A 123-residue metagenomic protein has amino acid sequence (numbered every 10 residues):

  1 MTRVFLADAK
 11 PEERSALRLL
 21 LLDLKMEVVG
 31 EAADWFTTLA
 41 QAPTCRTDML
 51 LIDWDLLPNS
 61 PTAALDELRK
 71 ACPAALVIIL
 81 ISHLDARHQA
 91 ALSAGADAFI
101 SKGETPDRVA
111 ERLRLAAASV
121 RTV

Functional and structural regions predicted by a protein language model:
P11-G30: Two-component/phosphorelay signaling modules centered on CheY-like receiver
A33-M49: Acidic, metal-coordinating helix/loop segments flanking the phosphotransfer/catalytic sites of two-component signaling
P43-C45, L68-A74, A94: Conserved phosphotransfer cores of two-component systems
L50, V77, F99-I100: Two-component signal transduction core modules
L51-L68, L84: Conserved phosphotransfer microenvironments
A74-A86: A short, hydrophobic beta-strand element within the central beta-sheet of small alpha/beta folds
H83-I100: Alpha4 helix (beta4-alpha4-beta5 surface) of REC/receiver domains from two-component response regulators
E104-A117: C-terminal output helix
